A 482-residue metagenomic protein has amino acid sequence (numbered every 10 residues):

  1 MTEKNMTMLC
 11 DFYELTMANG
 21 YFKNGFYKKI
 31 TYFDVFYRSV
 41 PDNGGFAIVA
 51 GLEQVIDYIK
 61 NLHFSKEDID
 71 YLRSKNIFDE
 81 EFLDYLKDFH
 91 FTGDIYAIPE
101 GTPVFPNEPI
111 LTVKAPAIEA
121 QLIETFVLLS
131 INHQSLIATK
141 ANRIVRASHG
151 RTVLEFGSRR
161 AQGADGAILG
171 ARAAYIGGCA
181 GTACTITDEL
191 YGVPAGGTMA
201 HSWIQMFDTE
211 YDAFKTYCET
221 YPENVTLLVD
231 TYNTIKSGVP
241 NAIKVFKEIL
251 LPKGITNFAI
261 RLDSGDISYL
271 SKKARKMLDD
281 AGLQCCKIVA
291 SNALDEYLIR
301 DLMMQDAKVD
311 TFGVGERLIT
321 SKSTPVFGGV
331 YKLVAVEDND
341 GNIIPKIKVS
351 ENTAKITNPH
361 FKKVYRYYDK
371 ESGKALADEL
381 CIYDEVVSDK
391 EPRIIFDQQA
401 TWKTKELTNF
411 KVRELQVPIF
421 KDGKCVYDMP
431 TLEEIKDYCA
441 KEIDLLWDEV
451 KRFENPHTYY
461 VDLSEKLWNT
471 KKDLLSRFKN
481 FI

Functional and structural regions predicted by a protein language model:
M1-K29, F33, R38, D42-G44 (+2 more regions): Gly/Ser/Thr/Ala-enriched C-terminal appendages of enzymes
M1-Y32, S39-P41, I77-F78, L83-T92 (+9 more regions): Buried, small/hydrophobic-residue-enriched core segments of structured protein domains
T31-K87: N-terminal, Lys/Arg-enriched amphipathic/low-complexity engagement segments that precede the first folded domain
D57-N61, A97-E100, V104: An N-terminal, globular interaction/scaffold subdomain
D70-Y71, T139-R143, G157, K451-H457: Short coil/turn segments at secondary-structure boundaries
G196, I260, I288, D310-F312: Hydrophobic residues within beta-strands of alpha/beta enzymes
H201, S291, G315: Residue-level "edge-of-site" marker
